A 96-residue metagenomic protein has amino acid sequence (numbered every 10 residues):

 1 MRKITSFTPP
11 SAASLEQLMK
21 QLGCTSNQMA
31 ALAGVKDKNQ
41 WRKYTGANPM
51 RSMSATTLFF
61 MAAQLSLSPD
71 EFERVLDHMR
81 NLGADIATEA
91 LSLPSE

Functional and structural regions predicted by a protein language model:
M1-Q21, F59: A short, Lys/Arg-rich alpha-helix, primarily the initiator
L22, A33-G34: Core residues of bacterial helix-turn-helix
Q28-L32: Short alpha-helical "recognition helix" segments of helix-turn-helix
G34-R51: Recognition helix of helix-turn-helix/homeodomain-like DNA-binding domains that insert into the DNA major groove
A47-A62: Short, basic-rich loop-to-helix N-cap that marks the start of a DNA-contacting helix
A63-L67: Short, basic amphipathic alpha-helical segments that act as recognition/interaction helices in nucleic-acid-binding
S68-E96: Short, charged recognition helix plus adjacent turn of helix-turn-helix-like nucleic-acid-binding domains
